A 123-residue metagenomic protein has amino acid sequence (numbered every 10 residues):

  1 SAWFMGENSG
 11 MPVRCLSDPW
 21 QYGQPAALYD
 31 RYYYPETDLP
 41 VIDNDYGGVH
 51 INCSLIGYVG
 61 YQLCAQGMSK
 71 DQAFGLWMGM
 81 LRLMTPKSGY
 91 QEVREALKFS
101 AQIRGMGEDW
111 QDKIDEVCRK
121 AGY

Functional and structural regions predicted by a protein language model:
S1-Y123: Zinc-dependent metallohydrolase catalytic domains
